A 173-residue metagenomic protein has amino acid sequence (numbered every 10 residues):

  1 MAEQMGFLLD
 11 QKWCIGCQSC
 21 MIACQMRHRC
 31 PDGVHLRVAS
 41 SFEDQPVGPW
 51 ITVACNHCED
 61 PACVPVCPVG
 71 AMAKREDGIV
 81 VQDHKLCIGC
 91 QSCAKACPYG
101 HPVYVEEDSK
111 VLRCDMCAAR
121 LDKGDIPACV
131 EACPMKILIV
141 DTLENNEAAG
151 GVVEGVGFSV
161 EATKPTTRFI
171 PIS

Functional and structural regions predicted by a protein language model:
M1-S173: Non-ligating segments of multi-cofactor redox enzymes
